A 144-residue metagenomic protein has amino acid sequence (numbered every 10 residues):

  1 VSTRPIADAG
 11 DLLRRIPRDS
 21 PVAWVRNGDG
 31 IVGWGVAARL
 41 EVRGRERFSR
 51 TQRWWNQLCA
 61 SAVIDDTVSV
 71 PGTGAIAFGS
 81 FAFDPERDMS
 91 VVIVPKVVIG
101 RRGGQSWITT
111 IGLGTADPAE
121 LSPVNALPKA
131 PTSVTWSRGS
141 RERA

Functional and structural regions predicted by a protein language model:
V1-A144: Signature of the chorismate-utilizing enzyme
